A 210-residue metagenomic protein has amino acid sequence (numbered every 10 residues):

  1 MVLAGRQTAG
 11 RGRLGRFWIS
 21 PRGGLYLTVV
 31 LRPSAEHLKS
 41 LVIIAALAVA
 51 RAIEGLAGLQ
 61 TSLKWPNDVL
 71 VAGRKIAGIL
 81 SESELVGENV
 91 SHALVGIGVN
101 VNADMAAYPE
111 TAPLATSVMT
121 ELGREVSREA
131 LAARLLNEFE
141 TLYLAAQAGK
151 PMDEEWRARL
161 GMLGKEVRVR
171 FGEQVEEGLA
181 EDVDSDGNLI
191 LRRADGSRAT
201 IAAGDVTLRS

Functional and structural regions predicted by a protein language model:
M1-H92, T111-L114, T120-A130, R134-N137 (+1 more regions): Contiguous, small/hydrophobic- and glycine-enriched helical/loop subdomains that border and often "cap" functional
T28-V30, G96, L179: Residue-level recognition of well-ordered beta-strand positions that form the cores of beta-sheet-rich folds across
G58-Q60, E154-G161, E177-V183: Short linear motifs in intrinsically disordered
A93-D104: Active-site beta-strand/loop microenvironment that shapes enzyme catalytic pockets
N102-P113: Cytochrome P450 core scaffold surrounding the K-helix E-X-X-R motif and the conserved "meander" helix-loop region
E129, Y143-R170: Polybasic "coupling" helices that flank or enter modular domains
A146, L163-S210: Conserved RNA-binding domains used in RNP assembly and mRNA/RNA metabolism
